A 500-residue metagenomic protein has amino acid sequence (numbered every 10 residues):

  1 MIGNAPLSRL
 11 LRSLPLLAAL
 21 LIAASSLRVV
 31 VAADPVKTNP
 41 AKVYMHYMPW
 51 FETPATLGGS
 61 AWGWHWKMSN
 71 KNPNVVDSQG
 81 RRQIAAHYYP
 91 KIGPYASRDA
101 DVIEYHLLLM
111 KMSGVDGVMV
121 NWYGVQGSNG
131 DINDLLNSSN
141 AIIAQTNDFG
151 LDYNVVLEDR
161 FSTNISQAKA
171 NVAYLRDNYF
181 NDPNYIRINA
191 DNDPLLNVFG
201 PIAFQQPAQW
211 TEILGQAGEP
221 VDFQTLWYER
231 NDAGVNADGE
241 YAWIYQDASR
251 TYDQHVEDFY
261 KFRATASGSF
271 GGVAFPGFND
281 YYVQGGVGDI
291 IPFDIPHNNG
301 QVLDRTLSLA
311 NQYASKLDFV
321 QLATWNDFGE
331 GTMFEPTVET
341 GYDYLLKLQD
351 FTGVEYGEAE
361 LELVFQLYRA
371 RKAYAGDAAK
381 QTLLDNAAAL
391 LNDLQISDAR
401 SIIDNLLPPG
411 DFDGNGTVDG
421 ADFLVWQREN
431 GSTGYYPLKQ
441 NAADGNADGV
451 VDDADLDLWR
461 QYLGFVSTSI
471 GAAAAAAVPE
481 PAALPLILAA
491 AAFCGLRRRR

Functional and structural regions predicted by a protein language model:
M1-L11: N-terminal secretory signal peptides that target proteins for export/translocation
I2, L346-G353, G464, A492: A short, amphipathic alpha-helical segment
R9-L21, S26, P485-R500: C-terminal cell-surface anchoring/sorting signal
L27-A32: Sec/Tat signal peptide C-region and signal peptidase I cleavage site
A33-L406: Glycan-processing catalytic domains of CAZymes
L407-R500: Cellulosome-associated attachment modules in secreted, modular CAZymes
